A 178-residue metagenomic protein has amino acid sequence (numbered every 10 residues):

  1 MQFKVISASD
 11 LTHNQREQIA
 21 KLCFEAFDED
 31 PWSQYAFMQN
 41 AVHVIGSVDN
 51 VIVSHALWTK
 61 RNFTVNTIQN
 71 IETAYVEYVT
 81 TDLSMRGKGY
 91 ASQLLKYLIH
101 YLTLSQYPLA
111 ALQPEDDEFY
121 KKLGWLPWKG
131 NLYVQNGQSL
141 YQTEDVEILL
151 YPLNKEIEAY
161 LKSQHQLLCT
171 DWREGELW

Functional and structural regions predicted by a protein language model:
F3-T80: A conserved beta-strand-loop-helix scaffold within acyl/acetyltransferase catalytic domains
D49-N50, S84, P152-I157: Short loop segments at secondary-structure junctions
T59, L94-L98, K129-N136: Short acidic (Asp/Glu) patches
V76-R86, E115-D116: A short, internal acetyl-CoA/4′-phosphopantetheine-binding micro-motif in the GNAT/acyltransferase core
M85-Y97: Conserved acetyl-CoA pyrophosphate-binding loop and the N-cap/start of the following alpha-helix in GNAT-like
Y97-H100, Y107: Short secondary-structure capping micro-motifs at structural edges
L104-P108, P114-S139: Conserved active-site alpha-helix within GNAT-family acetyltransferase domains
V134-W178: C-terminal "cap" of GNAT-fold acetyltransferases
